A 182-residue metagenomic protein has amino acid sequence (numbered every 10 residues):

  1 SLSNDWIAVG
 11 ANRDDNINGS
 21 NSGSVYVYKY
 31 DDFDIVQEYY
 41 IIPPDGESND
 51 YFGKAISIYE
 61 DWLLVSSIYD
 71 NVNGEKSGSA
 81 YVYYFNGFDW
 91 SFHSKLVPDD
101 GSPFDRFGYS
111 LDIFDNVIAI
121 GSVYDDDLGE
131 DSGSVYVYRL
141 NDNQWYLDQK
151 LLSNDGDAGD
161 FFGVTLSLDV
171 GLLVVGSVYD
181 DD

Functional and structural regions predicted by a protein language model:
S1-D182: Conserved beta-strand/short-helix segments that make up beta-rich extracellular adhesion/recognition modules
